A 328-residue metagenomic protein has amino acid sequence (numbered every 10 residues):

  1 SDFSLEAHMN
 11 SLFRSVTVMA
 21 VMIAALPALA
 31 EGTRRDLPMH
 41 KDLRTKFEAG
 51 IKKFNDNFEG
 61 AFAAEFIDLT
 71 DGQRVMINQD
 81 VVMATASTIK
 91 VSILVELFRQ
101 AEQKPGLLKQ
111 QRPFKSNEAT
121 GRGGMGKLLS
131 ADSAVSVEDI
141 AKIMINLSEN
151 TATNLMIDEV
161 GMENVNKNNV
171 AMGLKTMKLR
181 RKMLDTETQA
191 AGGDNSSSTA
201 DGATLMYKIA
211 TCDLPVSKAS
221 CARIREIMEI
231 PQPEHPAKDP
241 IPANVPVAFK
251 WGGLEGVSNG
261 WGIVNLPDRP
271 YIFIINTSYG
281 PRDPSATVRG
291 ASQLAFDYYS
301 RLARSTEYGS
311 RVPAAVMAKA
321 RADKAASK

Functional and structural regions predicted by a protein language model:
A7-T17: Bacterial N-terminal signal peptides that target proteins for export
T17-A25: Bacterial N-terminal signal peptides
E31-V81: Beta-lactamase-like hydrolase cores
G32-F54, E159-G161, L205-H235, N244-P246 (+1 more regions): Structured C-terminal helix/loop/strand segments within mature extracytoplasmic catalytic/sensor domains
A61, S133, N154-T211: Mid-domain, small-residue-enriched loop/turn segments at the edges of structured enzyme/sensor domains
L69-T70, L108-M125, V160-G161, E226-I227 (+1 more regions): Acidic helix-start/capping segments at beta-turn-to-alpha-helix junctions
G72, M83-R112, F273: Active-site SXXK
N117-N154, M162: Conserved catalytic neighborhood of penicillin-recognizing serine enzymes
